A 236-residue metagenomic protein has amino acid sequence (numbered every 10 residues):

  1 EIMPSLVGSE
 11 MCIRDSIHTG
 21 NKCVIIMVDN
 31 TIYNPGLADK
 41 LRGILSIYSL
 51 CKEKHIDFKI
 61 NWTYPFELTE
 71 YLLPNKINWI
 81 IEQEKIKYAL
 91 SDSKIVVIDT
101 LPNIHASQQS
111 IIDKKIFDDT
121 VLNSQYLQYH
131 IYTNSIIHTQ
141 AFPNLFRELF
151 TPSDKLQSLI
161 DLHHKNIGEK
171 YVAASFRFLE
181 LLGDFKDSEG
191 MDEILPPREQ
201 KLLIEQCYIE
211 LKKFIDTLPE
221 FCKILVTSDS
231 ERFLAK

Functional and structural regions predicted by a protein language model:
E1-G8, C12-I13: Single conserved hydrophobic/aromatic residue that forms the stacking wall/gate of nucleotide- or nucleobase-binding
R14-N34: Nucleotide-activated donor-dependent transferases that construct or modify glycoconjugates
I32-R42: A short, glycine/small-residue-rich beta-strand->loop->alpha-helix junction that serves as a flexible
L37, P65-F66, T227-S228: Acidic-and-aromatic substrate-binding clefts and catalytic sites of carbohydrate-active enzymes
I44-I47: Walker A/P-loop phosphate-binding motif and the immediately C-terminal alpha-helix
L50-I56, Q108-K236: Core catalytic architecture of nucleotide-activated donor-dependent transferases building glycoconjugates
D57-W62: Glycine-rich repeat segments that build the extracellular carbohydrate-interaction surface of secreted and virion
T63-S110: A glycine-rich helix N-cap at a beta->alpha junction
